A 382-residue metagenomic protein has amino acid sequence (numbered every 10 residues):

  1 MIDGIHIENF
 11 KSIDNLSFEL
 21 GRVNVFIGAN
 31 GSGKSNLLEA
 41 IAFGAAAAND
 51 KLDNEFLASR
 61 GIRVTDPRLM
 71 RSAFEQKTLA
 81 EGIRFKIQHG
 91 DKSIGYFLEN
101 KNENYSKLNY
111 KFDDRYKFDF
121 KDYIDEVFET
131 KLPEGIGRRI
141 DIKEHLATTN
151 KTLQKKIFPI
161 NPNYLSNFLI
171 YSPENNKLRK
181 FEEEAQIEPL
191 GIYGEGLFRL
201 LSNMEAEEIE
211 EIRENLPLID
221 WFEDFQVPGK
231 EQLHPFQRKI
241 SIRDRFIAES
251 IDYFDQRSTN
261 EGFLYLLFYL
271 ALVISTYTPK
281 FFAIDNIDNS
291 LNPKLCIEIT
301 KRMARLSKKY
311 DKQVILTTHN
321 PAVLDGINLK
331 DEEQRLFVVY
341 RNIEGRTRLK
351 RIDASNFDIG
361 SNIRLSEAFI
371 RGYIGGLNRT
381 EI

Functional and structural regions predicted by a protein language model:
M1-V64: Pre-Walker A-like glycine/lysine-rich segment at the N-terminus of P-loop NTPase domains
S12, N289-S290, A322-V323: Residues immediately C-terminal
V25, L169-I170, I315: ABC nucleotide-binding domain signature
A48-Y277, S355, G360, E367-I382: Phosphate-coordinating catalytic segments in nucleotide- and nucleic-acid-processing enzymes
R60, E298-I382: C-terminal lobe/lid and adjacent interdomain/linker elements of RecA-like ASCE P-loop ATPase modules
K280-F281: The start of beta-strands in P-loop NTPase/AAA+ ATPase cores
D285-N286: Walker B catalytic acidic pair
